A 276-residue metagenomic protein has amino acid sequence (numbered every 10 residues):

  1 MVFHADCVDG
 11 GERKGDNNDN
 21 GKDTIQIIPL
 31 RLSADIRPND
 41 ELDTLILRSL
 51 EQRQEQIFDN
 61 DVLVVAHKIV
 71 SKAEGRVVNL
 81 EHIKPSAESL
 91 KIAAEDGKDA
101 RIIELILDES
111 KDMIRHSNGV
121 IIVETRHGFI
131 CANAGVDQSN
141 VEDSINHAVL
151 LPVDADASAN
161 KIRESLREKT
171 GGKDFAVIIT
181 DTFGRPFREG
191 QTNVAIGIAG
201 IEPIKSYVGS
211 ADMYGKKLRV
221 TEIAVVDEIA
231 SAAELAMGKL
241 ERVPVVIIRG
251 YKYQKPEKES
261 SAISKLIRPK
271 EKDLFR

Functional and structural regions predicted by a protein language model:
V2-F3, D19-R276: N-terminal and secondary-structure boundary signal
D6-E12: Short, low-complexity, charge-dense intrinsically disordered segments
E12-N20: Intrinsically disordered, low-complexity segments enriched in serine/threonine/proline/glycine and often basic
